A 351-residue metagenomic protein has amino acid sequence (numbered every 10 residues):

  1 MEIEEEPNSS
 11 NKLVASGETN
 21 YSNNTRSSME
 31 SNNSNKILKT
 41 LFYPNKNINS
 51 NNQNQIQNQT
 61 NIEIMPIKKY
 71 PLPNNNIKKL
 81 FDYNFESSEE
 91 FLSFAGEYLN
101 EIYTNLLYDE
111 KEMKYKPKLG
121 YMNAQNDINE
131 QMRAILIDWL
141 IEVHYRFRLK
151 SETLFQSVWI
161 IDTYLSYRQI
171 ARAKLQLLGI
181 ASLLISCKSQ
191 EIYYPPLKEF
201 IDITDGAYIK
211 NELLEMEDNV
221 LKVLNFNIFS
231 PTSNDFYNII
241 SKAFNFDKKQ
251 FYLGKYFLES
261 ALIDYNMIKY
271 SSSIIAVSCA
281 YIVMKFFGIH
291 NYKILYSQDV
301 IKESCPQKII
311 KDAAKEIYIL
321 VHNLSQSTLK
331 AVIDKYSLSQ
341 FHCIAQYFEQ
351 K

Functional and structural regions predicted by a protein language model:
M1-I180, L184-K351: Acidic, serine/threonine-rich low-complexity regulatory regions at protein termini of eukaryotic cell-cycle
